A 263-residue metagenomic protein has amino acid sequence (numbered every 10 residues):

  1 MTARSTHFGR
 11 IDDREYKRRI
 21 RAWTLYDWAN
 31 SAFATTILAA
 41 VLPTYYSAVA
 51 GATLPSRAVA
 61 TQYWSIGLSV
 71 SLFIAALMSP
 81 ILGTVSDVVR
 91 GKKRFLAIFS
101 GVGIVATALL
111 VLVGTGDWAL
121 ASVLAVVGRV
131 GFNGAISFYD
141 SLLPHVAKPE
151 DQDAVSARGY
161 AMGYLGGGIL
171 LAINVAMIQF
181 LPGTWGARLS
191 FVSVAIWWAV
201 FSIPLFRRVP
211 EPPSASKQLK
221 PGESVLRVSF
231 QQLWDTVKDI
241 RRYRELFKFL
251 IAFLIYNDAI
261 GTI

Functional and structural regions predicted by a protein language model:
T2-R21, P210-I251: Juxtamembrane intracellular "pre-TM" segments in multi-pass secondary transporters
H7-L72, W118-S122, E245-I263: Helix-loop boundary and gating motifs at the non-cytosolic
V88, H145, S202-K220: Helix-loop junctions on the cytosolic side of multi-pass membrane transporters, especially the intracellular loop
R94-L109: Structural signature of the two symmetry-related core transmembrane helices
A106-A135, I255: Hydrophobic core of transmembrane alpha-helices in multi-pass small-molecule transporters, especially MFS/SLC-type
L124-M162: Cytoplasmic helix-loop-helix junction between adjacent transmembrane helices in 12-TM secondary transporters
D153-I178: Glycine-rich segments within core transmembrane alpha-helices of 12-TM secondary carriers
W185-R207: Symmetry-related core transmembrane helices of the 12-TM Major Facilitator Superfamily/SLC fold
